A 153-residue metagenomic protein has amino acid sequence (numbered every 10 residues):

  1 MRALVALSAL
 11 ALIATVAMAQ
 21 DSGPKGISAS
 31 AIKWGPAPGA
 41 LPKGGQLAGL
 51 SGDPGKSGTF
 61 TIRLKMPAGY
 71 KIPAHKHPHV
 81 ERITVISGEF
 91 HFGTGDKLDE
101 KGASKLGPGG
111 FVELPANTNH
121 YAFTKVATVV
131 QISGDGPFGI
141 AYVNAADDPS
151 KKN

Functional and structural regions predicted by a protein language model:
M1-L4: Positively charged n-region of N-terminal signal peptides that target proteins for export
A6-T15: Bacterial N-terminal signal peptides
M18-F60, A145-N153: A short, N-terminal "cap"/entry segment at the start of jelly-roll beta-barrel domains of the cupin/DSBH fold
G23-I27, K101, Y121-N153: Double-stranded beta-helix
L41, P54-T59, P73-T84: His-enriched metal-coordination microenvironments in redox/metal-binding proteins
D53-G55, P67, F90, D96-N117: Short acidic-glycine-tyrosine-enriched beta hairpin
P67-Y70, K76-K97: Glycine- and acidic-residue-biased ligand/ion/polar-headgroup-sensing regions
I72-A74, F92-G93, L114, N119-K125: Short beta-strand His + acidic residue motifs that chelate non-heme Fe in jelly-roll/DSBH and cupin folds
